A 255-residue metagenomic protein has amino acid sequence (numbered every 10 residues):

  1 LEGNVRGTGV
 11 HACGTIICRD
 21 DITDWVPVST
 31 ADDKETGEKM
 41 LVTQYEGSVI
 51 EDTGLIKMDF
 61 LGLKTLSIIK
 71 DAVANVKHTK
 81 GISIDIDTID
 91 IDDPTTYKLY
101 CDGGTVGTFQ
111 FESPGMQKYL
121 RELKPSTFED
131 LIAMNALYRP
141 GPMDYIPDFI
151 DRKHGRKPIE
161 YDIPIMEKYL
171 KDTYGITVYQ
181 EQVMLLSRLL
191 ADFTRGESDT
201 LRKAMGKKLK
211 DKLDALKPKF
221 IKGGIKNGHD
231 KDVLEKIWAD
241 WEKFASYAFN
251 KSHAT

Functional and structural regions predicted by a protein language model:
L1-A248, A254: Mg2+-dependent phosphoryl-transfer active-site scaffold
